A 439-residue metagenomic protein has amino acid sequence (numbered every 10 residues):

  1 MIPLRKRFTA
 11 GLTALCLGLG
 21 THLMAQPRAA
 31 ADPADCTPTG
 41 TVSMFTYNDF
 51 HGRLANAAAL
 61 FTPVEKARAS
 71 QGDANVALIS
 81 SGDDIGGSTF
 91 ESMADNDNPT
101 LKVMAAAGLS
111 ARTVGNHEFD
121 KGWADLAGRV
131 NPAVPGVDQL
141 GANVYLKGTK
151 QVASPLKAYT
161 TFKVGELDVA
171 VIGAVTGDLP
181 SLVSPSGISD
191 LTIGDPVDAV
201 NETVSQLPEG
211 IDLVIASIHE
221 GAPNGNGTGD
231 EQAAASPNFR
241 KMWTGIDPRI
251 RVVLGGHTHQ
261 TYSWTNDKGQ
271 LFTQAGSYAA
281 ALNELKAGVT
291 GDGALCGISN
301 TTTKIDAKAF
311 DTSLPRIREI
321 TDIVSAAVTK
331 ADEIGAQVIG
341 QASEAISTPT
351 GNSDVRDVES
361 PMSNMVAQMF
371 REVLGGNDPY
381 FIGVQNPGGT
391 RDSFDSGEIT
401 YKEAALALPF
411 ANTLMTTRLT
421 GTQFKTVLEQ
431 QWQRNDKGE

Functional and structural regions predicted by a protein language model:
M1-A31: Secretory targeting and sorting signals
I2, D32-T312, D357, P361-E372 (+3 more regions): Acidic, metal/ion-coordinating pockets
I2-R5, D32-T39, H51, R68-D73 (+1 more regions): Non-catalytic terminal accessory segments
L19, R28, G229, Y401-K402: A short, ordered amphipathic alpha-helix with a cationic face
Q26, P132-A133, E398: Short alpha-helix boundary/capping motifs
